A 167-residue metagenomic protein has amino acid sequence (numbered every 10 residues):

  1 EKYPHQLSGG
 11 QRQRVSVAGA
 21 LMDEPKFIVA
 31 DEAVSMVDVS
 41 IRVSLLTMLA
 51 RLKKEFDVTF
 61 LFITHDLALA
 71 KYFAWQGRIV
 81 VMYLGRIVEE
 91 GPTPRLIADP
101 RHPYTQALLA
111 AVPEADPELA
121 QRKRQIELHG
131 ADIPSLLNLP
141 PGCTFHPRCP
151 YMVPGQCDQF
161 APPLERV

Functional and structural regions predicted by a protein language model:
Y3, E32-A33: Walker B catalytic motif
Y3-L7, Q11: Conserved ABC ATPase signature
V17, V29, L45: Hydrophobic anchor residue at the start of the ABC signature
M22-K26, R42: A short, proline-enriched helix->beta-strand linker immediately N-terminal to the Walker B motif in ABC-type P-loop
I28-V29, V81: Walker B beta-strand of ABC/ABC-like P-loop ATPase nucleotide-binding domains, specifically the conserved hydrophobic
V37, I41-Q121: P-loop NTP-binding/switch modules centered on Walker-like glycine-rich loops
P92-V167: Charged, flexible cofactor/metal-binding loops and thiol motifs
